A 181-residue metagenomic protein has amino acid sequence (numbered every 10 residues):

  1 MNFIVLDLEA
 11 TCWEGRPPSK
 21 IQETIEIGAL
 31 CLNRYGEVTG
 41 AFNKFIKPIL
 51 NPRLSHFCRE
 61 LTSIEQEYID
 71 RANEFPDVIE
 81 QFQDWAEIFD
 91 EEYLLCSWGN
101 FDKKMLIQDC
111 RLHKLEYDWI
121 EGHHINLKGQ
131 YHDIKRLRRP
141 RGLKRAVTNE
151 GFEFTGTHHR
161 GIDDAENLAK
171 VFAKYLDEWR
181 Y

Functional and structural regions predicted by a protein language model:
M1-I4, L8: N-terminal accessory regions of nucleic-acid-interacting proteins
N2, I21-I27, C31-T62, A86-Y181: Metal-dependent phosphoesterase core characteristic of DEDDh/y 3'-5' exonuclease domains
L8-P17: Short acidic, Gly/Ser-rich segments with clustered Asp/Glu that frequently serve as metal-coordination loops in enzyme
P17-P18, P48, P76: Proline-rich intrinsically disordered, low-complexity coils
E60-F82, F89: Metal-dependent phosphoesterase signature
